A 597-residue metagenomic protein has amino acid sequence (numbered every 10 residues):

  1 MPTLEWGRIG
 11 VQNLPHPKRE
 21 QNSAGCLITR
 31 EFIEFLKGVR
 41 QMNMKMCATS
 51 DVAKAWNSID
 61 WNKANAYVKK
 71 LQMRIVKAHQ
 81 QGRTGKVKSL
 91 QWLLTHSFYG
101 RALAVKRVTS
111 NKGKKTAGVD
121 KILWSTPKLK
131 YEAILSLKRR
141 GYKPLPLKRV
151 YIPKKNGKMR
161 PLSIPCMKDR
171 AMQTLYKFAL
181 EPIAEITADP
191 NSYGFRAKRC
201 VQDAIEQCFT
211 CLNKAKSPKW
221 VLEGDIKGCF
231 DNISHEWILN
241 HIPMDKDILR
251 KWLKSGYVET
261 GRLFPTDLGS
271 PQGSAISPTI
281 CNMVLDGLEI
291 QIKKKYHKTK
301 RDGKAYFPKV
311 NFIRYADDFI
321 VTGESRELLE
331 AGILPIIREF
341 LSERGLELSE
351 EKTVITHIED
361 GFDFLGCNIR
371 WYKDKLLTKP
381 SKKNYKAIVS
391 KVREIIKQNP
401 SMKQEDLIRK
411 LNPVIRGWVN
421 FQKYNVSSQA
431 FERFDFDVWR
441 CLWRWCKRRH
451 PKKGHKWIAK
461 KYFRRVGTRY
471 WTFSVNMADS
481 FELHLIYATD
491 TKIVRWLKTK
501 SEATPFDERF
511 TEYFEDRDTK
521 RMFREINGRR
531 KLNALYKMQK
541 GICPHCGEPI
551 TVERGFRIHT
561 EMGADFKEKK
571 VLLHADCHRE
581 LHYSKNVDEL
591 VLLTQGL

Functional and structural regions predicted by a protein language model:
M1-Y131: Non-catalytic, polymerase-adjacent accessory regions of viral genome-replication enzymes
P2-T3, Q12, P17-I28, I395-K456: Right-hand nucleic-acid polymerase module
S136, R140, P190-N191, R196 (+1 more regions): Conserved polymerase palm-domain catalytic core
R344-R409, P413-W418: A conserved non-catalytic segment of reverse transcriptases and RNA-directed RNA polymerases corresponding to the late
D437-K531, I542, G596-L597: Extended C-terminal regions of large enzymes
L535-G541, F566-K570: Short metal-coordination and nucleic-acid-contact micro-motifs, chiefly zinc-binding Cys/His arrays
G547-A575, R579-D588: Histidine-centered nuclease catalytic patch
